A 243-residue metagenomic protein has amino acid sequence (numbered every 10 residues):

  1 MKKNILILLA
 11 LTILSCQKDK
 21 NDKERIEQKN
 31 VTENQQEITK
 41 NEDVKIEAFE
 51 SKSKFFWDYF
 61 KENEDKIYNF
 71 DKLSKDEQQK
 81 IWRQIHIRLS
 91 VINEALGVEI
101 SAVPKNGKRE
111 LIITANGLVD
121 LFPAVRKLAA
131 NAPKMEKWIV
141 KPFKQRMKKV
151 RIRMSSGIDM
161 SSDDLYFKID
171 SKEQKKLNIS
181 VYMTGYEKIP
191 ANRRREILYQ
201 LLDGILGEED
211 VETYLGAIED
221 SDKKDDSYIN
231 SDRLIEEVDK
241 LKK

Functional and structural regions predicted by a protein language model:
K2-L8, K18: Sec-dependent signal peptide recognition, specifically the positively charged N-region followed immediately by
L9-A10, K29: Low-complexity intrinsically disordered segments
I13-S15: C-terminal motif of bacterial Sec signal peptides marking the signal peptidase cleavage site
K18-Q28: Bacterial Sec signal peptide processing site at the extreme N-terminus
I26-R109, N116-K243: Long, contiguous binding/interaction regions
